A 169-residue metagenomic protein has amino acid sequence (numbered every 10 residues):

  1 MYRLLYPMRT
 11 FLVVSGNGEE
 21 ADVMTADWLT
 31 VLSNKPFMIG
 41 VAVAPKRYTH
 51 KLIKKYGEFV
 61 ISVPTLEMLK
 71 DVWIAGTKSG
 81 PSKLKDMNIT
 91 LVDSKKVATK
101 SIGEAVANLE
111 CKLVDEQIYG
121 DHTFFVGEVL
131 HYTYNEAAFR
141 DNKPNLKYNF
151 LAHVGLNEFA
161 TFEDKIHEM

Functional and structural regions predicted by a protein language model:
M1-M169: Basic, polyanion-binding surface patches
